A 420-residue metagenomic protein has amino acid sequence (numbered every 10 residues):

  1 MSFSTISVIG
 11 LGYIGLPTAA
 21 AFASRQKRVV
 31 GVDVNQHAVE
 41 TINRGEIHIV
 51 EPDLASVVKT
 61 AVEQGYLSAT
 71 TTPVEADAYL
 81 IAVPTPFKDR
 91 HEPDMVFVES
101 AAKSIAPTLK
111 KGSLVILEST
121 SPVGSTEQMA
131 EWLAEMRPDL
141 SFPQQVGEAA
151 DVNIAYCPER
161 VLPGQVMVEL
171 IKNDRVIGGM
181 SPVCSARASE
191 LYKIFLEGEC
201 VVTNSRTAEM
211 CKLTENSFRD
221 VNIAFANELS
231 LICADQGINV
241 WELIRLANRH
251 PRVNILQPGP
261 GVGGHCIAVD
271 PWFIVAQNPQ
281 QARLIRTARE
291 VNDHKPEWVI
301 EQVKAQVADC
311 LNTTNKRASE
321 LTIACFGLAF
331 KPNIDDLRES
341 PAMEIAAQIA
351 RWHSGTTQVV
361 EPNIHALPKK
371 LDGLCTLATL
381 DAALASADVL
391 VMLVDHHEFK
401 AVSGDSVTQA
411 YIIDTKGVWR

Functional and structural regions predicted by a protein language model:
M1-R420: Structural/interface elements that position substrates and couple domains in central-metabolism enzymes
